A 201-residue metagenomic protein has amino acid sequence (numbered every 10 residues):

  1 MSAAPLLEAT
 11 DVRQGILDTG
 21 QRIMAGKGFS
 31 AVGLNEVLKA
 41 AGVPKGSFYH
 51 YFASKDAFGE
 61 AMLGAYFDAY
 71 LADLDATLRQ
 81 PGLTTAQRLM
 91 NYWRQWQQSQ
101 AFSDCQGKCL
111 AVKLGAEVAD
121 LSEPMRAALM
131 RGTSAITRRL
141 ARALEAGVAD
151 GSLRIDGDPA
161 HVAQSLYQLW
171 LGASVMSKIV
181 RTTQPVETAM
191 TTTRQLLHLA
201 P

Functional and structural regions predicted by a protein language model:
M1-D11: N-terminal intrinsically disordered/low-complexity leader segments
A4, C105, A111, P124-A135 (+1 more regions): Hydrophobic/aromatic-rich alpha-helical bundle segments in the mid-to-C-terminal region
Q14, D18, C109-V112: Short alpha-helical elements of helix-turn-helix
G15, T19-A61: Helix-turn-helix
A61, D75-G107, P159-L166: Hydrophobic alpha-helical connector segments
G64-L71: Short, basic, alpha-helical segments at the C-terminal edge of helix-turn-helix-like DNA-binding modules
Q87-R88, F102-P124: Amphipathic alpha-helical segments used for helix-helix packing
